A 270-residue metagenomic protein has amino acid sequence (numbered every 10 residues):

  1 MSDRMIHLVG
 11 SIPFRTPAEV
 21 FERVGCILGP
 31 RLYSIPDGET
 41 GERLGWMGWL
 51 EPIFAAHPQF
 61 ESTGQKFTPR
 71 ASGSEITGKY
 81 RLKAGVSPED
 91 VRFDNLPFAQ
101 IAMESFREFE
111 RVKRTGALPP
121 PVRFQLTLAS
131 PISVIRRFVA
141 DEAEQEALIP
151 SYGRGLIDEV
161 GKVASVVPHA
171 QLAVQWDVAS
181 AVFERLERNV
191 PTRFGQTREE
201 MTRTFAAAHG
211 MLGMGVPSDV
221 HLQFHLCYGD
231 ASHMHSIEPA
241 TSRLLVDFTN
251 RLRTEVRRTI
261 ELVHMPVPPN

Functional and structural regions predicted by a protein language model:
M1-L172, W176, F183-M201, M214 (+3 more regions): Alpha/beta catalytic barrel-like cores
L172-V178, V220-M234, L262-P268: Aromatic-lined carbohydrate-recognition surfaces of secreted/lumenal glycan-active proteins
R203-P217: Alpha-helix-loop-beta-strand connector modules within alpha/beta enzyme cores
